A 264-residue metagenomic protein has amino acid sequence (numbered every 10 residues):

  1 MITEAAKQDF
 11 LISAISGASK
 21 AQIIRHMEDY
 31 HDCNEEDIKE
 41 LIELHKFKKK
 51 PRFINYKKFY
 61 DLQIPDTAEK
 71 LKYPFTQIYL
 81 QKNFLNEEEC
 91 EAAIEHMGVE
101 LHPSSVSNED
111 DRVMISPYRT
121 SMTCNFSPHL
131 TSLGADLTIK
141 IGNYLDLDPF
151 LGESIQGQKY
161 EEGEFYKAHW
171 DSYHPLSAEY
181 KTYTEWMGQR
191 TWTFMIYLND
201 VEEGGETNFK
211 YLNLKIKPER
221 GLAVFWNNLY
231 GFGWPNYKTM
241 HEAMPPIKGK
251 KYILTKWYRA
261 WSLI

Functional and structural regions predicted by a protein language model:
A5-S19, I24-F225, L229-I264: Fe(II)/2-oxoglutarate oxygenase catalytic core
